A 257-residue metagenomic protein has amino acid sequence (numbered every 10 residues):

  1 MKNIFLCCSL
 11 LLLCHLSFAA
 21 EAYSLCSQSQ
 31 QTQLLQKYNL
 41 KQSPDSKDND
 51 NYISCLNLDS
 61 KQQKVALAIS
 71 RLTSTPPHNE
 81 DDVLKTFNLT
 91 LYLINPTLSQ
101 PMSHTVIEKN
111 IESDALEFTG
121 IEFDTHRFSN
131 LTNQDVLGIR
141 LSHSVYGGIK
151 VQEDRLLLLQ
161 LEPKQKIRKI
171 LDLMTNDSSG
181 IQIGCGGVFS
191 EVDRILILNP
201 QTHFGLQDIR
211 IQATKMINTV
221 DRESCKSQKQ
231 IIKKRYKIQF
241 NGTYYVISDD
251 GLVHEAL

Functional and structural regions predicted by a protein language model:
I4-L13: Sec-dependent N-terminal signal peptides
C14-A19: N-terminal signal peptide c-region/cleavage motif recognized by signal peptidases
A20-K47, K150-L257: Acidic, small-residue rich beta-repeat scaffolds with periodic aromatic anchors
E21-V83: Solvent-exposed N-terminal domain segments of exported/luminal and surface proteins
Y52-Q62, F118-N133, I195-F204: Structural signature of eukaryotic scaffold interfaces centered on beta-propeller domains
S60-L72, S129-Y146, T202-T214: Acidic/hydrophobic-patterned starts of short beta strands in beta-sheet-rich repeat architectures
K64-L131: Short N-terminal edge-element motif at the start of the domain
P76-K85, V145-V151, E223-K229: Short consensus segments that form the blades of beta-propeller domains, in both extracellular/periplasmic
